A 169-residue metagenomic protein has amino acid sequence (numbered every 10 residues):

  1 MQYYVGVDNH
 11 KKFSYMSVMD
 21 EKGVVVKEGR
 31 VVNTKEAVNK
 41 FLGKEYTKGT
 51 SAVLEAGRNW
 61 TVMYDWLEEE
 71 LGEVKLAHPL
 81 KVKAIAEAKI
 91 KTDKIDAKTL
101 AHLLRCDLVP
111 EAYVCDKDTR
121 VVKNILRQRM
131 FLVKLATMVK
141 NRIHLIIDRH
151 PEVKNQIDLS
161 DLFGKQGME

Functional and structural regions predicted by a protein language model:
Q2-D20, L100: Gly/Thr-rich phosphate-binding beta-strand-loop-beta motif of the actin/hexokinase/Hsp70
V7, R30, L54-A56, L135: Small/polar loops that bind or transfer phosphate-bearing groups
F13-E36: Short glycine-rich, Thr/Ser-proximal phosphate-binding strand/loop in the N-terminal lobe of ATP-dependent enzymes
K35, K40-I85: Conserved DEDDh/DEDDy metal-dependent 3′-5′ exonuclease domain
E68-V74, I90-K94, P151-Q156: A short alpha->loop->secondary-structure connector
K75-R120, L162: Short alpha-helix plus adjacent loop in nuclease-associated cores
R127-E169: Glycine-rich, often acidic, oxyanion-interacting loops/wings at catalytic, nucleic-acid, or phospho-protein interfaces
